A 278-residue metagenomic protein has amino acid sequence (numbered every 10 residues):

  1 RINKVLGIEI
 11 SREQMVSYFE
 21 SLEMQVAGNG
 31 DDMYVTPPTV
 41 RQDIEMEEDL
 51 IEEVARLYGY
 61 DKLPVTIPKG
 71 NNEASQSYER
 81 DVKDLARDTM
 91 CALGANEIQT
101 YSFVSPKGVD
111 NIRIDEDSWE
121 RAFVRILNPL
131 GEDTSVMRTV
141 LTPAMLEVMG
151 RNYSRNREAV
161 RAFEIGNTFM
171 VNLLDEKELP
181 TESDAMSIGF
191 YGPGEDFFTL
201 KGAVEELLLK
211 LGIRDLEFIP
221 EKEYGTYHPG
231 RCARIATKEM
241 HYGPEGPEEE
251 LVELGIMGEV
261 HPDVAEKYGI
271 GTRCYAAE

Functional and structural regions predicted by a protein language model:
R1-E278: Extended beta-strand-rich architecture
